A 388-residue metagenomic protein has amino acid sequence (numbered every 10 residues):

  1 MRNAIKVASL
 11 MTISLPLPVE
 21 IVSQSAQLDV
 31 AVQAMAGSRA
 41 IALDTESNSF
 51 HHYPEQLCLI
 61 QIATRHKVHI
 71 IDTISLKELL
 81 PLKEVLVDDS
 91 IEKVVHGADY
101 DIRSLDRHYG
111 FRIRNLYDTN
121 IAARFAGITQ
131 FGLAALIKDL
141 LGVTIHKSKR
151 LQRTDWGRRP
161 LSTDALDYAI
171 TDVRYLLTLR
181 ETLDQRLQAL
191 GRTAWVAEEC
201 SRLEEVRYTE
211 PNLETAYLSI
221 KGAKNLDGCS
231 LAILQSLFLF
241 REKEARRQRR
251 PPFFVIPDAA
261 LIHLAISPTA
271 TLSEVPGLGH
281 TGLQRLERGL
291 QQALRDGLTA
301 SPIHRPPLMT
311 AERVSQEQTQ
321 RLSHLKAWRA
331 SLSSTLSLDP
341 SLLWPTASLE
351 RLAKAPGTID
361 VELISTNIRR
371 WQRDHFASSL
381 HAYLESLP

Functional and structural regions predicted by a protein language model:
A4, T163, V173, L179-P388: Accessory DNA-binding and partner-docking regions appended to nucleic-acid-acting proteins, especially the terminal
I5-I41, T45: N-terminal accessory regions of nucleic-acid-interacting proteins
S14, Q61, H66-P81, V85-L177 (+3 more regions): Active-site-proximal helix-loop-helix substrate-binding element of RNase H-like nuclease domains
A42, H51, L59-I62: Non-catalytic, usually N-terminal nucleic-acid engagement modules in DNA/RNA processing proteins
S47-Y53: Single-stranded nucleic-acid-binding OB-fold domains
N48, I121-F125, D258-H263: Conserved short loop/turn motifs at secondary-structure junctions
